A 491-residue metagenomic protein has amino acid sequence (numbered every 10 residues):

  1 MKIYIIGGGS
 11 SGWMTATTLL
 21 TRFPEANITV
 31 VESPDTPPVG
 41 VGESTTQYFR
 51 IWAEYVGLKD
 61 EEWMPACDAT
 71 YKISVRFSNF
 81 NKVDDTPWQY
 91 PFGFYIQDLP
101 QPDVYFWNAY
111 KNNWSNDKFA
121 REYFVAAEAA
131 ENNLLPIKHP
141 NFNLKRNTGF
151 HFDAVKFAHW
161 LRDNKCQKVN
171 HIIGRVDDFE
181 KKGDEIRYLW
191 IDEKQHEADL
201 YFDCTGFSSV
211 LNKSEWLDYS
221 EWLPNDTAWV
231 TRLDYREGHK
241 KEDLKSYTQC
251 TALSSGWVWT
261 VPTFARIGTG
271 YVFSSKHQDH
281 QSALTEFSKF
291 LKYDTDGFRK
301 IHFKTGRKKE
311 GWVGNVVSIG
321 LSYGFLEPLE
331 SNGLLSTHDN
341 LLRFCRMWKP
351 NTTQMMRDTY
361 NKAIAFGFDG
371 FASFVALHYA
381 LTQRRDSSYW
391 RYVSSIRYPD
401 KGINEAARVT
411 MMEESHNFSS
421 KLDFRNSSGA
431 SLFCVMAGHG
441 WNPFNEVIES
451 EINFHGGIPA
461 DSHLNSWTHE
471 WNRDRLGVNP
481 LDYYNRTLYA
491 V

Functional and structural regions predicted by a protein language model:
M1-G9: Beta1/beta-strand and adjacent pyrophosphate-binding region of the FAD-binding site in flavoprotein oxidoreductases
G12: N-terminal Rossmann-fold NAD(P) dinucleotide-binding loop
L20-V41: Glycine-rich FAD pyrophosphate-binding loop
V41-E131: Dinucleotide-binding Rossmann-like beta1-alpha1 core, especially the glycine-rich loop that anchors the ADP
Y71, R346-V491: Long, low-complexity C-terminal extensions of enzymes
P140-A283, L341: Predominantly flavin-linked oxidoreductase catalytic cores and closely associated redox partners
A252-K304, G324-L335, M347-T353: Conserved FAD/dinucleotide-binding core of flavoprotein oxidoreductases
G306-A372: Conserved mid-domain beta->alpha element of the FAD-binding
